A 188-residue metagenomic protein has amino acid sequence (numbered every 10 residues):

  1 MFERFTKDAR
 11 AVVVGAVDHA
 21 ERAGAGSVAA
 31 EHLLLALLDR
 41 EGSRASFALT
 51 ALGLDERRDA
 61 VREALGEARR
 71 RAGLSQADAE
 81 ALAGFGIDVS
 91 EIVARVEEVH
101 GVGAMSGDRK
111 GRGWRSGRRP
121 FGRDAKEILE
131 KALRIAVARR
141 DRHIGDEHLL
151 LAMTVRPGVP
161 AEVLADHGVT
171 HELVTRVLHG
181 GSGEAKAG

Functional and structural regions predicted by a protein language model:
M1-G188: Histone-fold recognition with a strong bias for associated Lys/Arg-rich disordered tails
